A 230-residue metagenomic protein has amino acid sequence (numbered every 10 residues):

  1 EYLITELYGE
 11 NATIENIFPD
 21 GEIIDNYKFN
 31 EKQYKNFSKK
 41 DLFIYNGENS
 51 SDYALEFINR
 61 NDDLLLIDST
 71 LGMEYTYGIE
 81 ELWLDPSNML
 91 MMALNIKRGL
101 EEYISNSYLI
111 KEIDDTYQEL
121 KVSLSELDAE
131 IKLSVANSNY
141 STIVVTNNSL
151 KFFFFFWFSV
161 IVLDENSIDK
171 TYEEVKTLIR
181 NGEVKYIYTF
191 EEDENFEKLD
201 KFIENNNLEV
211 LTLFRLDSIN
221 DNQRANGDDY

Functional and structural regions predicted by a protein language model:
E1-Y230: Extracytoplasmic metal-acquisition and chelation regions
